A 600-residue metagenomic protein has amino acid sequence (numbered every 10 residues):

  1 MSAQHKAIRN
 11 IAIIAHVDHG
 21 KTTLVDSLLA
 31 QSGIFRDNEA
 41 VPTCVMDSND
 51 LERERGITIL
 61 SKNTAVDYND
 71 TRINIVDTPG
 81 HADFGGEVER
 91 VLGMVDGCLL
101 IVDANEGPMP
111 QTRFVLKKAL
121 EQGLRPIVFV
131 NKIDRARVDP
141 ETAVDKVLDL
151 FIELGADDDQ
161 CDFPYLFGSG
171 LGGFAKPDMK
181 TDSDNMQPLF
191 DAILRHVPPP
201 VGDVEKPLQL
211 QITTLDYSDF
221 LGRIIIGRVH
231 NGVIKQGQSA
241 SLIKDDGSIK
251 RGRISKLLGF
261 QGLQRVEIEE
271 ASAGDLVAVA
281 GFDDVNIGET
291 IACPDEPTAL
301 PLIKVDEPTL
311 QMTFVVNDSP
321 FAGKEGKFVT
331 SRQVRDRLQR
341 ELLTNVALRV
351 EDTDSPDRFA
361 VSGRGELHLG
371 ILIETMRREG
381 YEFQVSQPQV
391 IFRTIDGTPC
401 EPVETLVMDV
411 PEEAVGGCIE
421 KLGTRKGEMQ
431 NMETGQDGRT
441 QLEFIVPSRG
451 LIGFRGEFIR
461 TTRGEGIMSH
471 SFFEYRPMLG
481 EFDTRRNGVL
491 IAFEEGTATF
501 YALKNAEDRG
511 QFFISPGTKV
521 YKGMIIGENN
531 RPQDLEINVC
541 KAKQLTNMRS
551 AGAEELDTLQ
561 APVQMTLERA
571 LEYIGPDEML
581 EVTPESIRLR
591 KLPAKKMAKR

Functional and structural regions predicted by a protein language model:
M1-R600: Structural and coupling elements of P-loop NTPases
